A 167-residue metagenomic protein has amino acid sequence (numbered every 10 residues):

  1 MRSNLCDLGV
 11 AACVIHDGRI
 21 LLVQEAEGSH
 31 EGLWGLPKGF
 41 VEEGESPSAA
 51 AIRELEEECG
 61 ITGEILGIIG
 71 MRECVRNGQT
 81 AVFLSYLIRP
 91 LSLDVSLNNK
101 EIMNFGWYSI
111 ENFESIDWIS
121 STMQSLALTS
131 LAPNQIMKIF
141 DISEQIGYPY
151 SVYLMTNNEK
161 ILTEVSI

Functional and structural regions predicted by a protein language model:
M1-I20: Conserved N-terminal beta-strand and adjoining loop/helix that marks the start of the Nudix/MutT-like hydrolase domain
D7, I15, L36, G63 (+2 more regions): Short connector loops at helix/strand junctions that flank enzyme active sites, especially segments positioning acidic
A12, I68, Y86-I88: A structural signal for short, well-ordered beta-strand segments
I15-I20, S29-H30, E42, R89-D94 (+1 more regions): Short, charged/polar surface micro-motifs in flexible loops or helix N-caps
R19-E56, Y153-I167: Conserved Nudix-box catalytic region and its N-terminal flanking loop in Nudix hydrolases and closely related
T62-G70: A short coil-to-beta-strand element that immediately follows conserved catalytic motifs
E73-V95, G106, N112, L126-P133: Active-site-adjacent beta-strand/loop module that shapes the phosphate/pyrophosphate-binding cleft
E101-I167: Nudix hydrolase/Nudix homology domain
